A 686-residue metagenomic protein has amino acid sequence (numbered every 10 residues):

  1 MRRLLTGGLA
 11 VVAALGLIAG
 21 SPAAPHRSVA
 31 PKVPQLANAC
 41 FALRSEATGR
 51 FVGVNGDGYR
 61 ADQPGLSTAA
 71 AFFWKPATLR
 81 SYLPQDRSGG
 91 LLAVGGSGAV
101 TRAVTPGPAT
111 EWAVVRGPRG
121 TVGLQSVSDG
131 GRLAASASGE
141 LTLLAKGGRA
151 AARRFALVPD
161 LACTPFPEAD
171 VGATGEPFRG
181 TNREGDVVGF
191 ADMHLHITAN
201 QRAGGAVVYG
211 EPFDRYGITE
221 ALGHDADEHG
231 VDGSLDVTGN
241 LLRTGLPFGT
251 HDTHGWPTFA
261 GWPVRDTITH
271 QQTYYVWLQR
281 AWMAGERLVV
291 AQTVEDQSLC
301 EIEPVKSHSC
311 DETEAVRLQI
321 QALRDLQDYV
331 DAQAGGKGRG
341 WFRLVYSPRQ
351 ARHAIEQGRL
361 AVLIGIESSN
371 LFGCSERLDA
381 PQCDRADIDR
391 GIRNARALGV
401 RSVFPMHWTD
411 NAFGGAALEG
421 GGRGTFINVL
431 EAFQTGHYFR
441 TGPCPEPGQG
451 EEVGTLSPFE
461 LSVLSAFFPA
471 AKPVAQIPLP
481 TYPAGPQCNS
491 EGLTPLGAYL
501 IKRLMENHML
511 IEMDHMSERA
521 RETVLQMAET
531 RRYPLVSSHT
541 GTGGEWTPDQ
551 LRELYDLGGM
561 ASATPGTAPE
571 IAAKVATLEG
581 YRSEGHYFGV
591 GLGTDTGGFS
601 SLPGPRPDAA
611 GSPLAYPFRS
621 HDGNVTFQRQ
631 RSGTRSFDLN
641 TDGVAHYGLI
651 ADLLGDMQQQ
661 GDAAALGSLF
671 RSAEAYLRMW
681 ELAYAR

Functional and structural regions predicted by a protein language model:
M1-P25: Secretory targeting and sorting signals
L15, A24-F166: Lectin-like carbohydrate-binding module/patch detector with strong preference for beta-trefoil
L15, Y59, A99, E140 (+4 more regions): Generic hydrophobic alpha-helical segments
V158-S490, T494-K502, E506, R519-T530 (+2 more regions): N-terminal hydrophobic targeting/anchoring segments and the immediately downstream early-domain regions of hydrolases
L510-M516: Catalytic beta/alpha-barrel core
